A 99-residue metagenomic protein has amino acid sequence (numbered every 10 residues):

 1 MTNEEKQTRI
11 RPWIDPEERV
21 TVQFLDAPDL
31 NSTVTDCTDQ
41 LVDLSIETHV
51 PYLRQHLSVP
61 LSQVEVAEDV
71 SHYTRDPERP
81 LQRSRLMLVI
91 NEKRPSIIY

Functional and structural regions predicted by a protein language model:
T2-Y99: Conserved RNA-binding domains used in RNP assembly and mRNA/RNA metabolism
